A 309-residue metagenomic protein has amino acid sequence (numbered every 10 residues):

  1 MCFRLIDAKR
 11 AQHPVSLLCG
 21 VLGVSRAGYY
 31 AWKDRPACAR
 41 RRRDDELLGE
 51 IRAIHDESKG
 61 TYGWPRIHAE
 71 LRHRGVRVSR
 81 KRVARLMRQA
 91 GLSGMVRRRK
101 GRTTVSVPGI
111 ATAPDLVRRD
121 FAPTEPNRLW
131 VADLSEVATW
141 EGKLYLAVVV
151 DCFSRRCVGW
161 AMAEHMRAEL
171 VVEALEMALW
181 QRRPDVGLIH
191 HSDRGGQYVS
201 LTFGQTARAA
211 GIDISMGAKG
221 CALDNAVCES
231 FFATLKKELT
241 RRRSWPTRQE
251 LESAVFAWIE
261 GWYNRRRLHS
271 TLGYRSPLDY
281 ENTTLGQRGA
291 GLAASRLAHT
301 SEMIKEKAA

Functional and structural regions predicted by a protein language model:
M1-A309: Charged DNA-binding/catalytic regions of mobile-element recombinases
